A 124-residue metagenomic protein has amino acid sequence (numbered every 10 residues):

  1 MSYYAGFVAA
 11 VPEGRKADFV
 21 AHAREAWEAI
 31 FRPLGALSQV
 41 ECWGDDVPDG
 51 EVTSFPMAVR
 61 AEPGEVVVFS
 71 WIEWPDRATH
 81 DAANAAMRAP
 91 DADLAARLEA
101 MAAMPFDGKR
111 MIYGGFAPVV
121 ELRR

Functional and structural regions predicted by a protein language model:
M1-A21: Long, low-complexity, intrinsically disordered polar/charged segments
Y4-V11, Q39, D46, G50-R88 (+1 more regions): Short, well-ordered beta-strand segments in beta-rich or mixed alpha/beta enzyme and ligand-binding folds
R15-A17, A78-H80, E121: Residue-level signal for secondary-structure boundary sites
R15-P48, M87-L94: Short amphipathic alpha-helical segments
R32-L34, P75-A78, F106-D107: A short, structured loop/turn motif at beta-sheet edges
L37-P63, A92-R124: Glycine-rich beta-strand-turn "strand-cap" elements at beta-sheet edges
